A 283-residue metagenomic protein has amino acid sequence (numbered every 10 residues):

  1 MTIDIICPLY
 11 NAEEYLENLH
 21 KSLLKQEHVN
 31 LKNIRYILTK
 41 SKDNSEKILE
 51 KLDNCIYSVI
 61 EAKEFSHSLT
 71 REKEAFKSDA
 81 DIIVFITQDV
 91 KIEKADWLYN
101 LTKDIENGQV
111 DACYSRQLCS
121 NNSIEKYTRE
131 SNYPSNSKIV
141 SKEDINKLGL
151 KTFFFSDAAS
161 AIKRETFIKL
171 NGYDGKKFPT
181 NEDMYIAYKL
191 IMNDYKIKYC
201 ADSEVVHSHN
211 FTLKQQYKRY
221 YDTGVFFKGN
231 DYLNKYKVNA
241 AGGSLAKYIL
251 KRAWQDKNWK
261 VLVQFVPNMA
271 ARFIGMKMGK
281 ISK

Functional and structural regions predicted by a protein language model:
A12-K25: Short, well-formed alpha-helical segments that are part of the catalytic scaffolds of diverse glycosyltransferases
L38-E46, V90-K91: A conserved acidic beta->alpha catalytic loop
E61-S78: Glycine-rich, basic loop-to-helix element that forms the pyrophosphate-binding segment of sugar-nucleotide handling
I83: Short aromatic/hydrophobic "clamp" motif used to bind/position activated sugar donors
K91, A95-Y127: Conserved donor NDP-sugar-binding/catalytic core segment of glycosyltransferases
E143-I162, F178-P179: A recurrent flexible, glycine/aromatic-enriched loop bordering the glycosyltransferase active site that acts as
P179-I186: Acidic donor-binding loop at a coil-to-helix junction in glycosyltransferase catalytic cores that engages
R219-V225, G229, L233-K283: Non-catalytic, C-terminal membrane-associated alpha-helical segments of glycosyltransferases
